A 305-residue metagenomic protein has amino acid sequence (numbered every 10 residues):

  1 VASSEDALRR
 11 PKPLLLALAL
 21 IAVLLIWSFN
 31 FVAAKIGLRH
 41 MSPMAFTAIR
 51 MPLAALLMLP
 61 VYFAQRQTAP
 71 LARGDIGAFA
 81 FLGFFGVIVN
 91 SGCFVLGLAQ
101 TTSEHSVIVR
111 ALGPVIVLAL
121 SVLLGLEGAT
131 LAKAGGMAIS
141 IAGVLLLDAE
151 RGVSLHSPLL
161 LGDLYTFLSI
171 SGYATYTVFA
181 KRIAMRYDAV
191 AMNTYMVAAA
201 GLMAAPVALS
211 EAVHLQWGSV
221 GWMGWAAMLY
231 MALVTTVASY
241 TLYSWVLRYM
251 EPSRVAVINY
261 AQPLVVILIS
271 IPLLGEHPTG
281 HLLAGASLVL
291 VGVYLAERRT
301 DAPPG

Functional and structural regions predicted by a protein language model:
A2-A48, L96, L155-R182, V190 (+2 more regions): Glycine-/small-residue-enriched transmembrane alpha-helix faces in small-molecule transporters and effluxers
L15-A19, A45-P60, F81, K133-A142 (+4 more regions): Hydrophobic alpha-helical transmembrane segments of multi-pass integral membrane proteins, especially transporters
L25-S28, V32, L59, G83-I88 (+8 more regions): Hydrophobic/small/kink-forming positions within alpha-helical transmembrane segments of polytopic membrane proteins
I26, N30-F31, L59-R110, L146 (+1 more regions): Specific transmembrane alpha-helical segments of multi-pass solute transporters/efflux pumps, especially DMT/EamA
V32-H40, A99, D148-L159, L209-M223 (+2 more regions): Membrane-interface helix termini and inter-helical loops of multi-pass transporters
G37, F46, R50, G97 (+8 more regions): Hydrophobic/aromatic residues within transmembrane alpha-helices of multi-pass small-molecule transporters
A45-L56, S91, V95-K133, S169 (+1 more regions): Specific alpha-helical transmembrane segments that line the substrate/conduction pathway and gating interfaces
M58, A80, L120, A129-R151 (+4 more regions): Hydrophobic transmembrane alpha-helices of multi-pass small-molecule transport proteins
